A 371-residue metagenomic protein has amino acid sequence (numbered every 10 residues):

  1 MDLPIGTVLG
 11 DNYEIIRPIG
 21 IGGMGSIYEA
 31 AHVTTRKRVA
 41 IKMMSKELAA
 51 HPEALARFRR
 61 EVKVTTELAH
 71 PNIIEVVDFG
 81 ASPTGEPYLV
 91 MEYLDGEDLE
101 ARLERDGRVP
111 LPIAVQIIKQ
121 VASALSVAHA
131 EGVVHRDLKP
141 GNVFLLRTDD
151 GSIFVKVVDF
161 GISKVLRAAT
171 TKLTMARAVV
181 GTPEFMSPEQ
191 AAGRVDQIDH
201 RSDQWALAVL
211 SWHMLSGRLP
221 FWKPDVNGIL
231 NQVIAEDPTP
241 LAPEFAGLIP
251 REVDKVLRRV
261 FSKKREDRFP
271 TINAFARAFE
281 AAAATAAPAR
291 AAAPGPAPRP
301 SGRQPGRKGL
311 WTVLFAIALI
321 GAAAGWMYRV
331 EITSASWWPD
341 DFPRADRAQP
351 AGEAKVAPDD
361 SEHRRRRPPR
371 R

Functional and structural regions predicted by a protein language model:
I16-G22, I27: Protein kinase glycine-rich loop
A31-R38: Conserved N-lobe loop of protein kinases adjacent to the ATP-binding glycine-rich P-loop
S45-E67: AlphaC helix of the eukaryotic protein kinase fold
A49-E53, L146-D196, P224: Activation segment of protein kinases
E67, I117-I118: Hydrophobic/aromatic scaffold residues of ePK-like serine/threonine protein kinase catalytic domains
F79: Activation-segment/catalytic-loop signature of the eukaryotic protein kinase fold
T84-D98, R102: Conserved short submotifs of the Hanks-type protein kinase catalytic core that shape the nucleotide-binding pocket
K119, L125-S126, T182-P288: C-terminal lobe helix-coil module of Hanks-type protein kinase domains
